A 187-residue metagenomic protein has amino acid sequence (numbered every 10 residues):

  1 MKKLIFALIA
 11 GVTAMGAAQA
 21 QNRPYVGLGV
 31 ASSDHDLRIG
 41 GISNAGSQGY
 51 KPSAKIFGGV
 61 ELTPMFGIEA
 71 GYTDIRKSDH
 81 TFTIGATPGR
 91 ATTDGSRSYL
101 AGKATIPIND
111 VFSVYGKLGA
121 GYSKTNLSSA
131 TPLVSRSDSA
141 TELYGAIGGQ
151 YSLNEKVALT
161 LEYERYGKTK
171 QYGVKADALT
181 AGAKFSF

Functional and structural regions predicted by a protein language model:
K3, G16, A20-N22, P64 (+2 more regions): Short coil turns and loop connectors of transmembrane beta-barrels in diderm outer membranes and organellar homologs
A20-D34, G116: Transmembrane beta-strand segments of Gram-negative outer membrane beta-barrel proteins
N22, Y50-A54, D94-S98, S139-L143 (+1 more regions): Residues that define the transmembrane beta-barrel architecture of outer-membrane proteins
P24-V26, M65-A70, V111-V114, Y151-L161: Repeated loop/turn-to-beta-strand initiation elements of outer-membrane beta-barrel proteins
Y25-G27, G149-L153, A158, A176-F187: Outer-membrane beta-barrel "beta-signal"
V30-D36, P52, Y72-S78, I106 (+3 more regions): Transmembrane beta-strands of outer-membrane beta-barrel pores
D36-A45, S78-P88, T125-S139, K170-D177: Outer-membrane beta-barrel translocator domains and adjoining extracellular loop/strand segments of Gram-negative
I56-L62, L100-A104, L118-A120, I147-Y151 (+1 more regions): Residues on the lipid-exposed face of transmembrane beta-strands in outer-membrane beta-barrel proteins
